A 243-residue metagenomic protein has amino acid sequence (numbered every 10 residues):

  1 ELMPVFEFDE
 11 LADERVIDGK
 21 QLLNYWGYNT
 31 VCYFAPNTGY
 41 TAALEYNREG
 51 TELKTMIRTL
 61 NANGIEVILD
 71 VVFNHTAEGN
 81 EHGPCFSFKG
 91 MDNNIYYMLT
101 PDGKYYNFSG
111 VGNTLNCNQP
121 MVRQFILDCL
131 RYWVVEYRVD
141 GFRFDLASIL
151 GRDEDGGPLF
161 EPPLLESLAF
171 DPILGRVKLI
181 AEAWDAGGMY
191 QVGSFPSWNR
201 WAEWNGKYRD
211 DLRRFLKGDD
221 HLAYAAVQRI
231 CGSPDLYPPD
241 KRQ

Functional and structural regions predicted by a protein language model:
E1-L2, R143, L179-E182: A structural signal for short, well-ordered beta-strand segments and their strand-loop junctions that often border
M3-V139, R143-F170, M189: Substrate-binding/active-site clefts of carbohydrate-active enzymes
R138, G151-D155, L159-Q243: Conserved alpha/beta catalytic core and glycan-binding cleft of carbohydrate-active enzymes
